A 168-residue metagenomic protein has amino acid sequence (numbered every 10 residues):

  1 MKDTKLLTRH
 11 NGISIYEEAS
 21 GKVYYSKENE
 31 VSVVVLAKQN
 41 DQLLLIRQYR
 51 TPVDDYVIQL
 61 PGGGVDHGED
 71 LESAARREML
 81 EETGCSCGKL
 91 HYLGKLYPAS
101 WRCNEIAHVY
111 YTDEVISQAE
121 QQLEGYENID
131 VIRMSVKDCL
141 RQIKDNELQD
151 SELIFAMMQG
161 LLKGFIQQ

Functional and structural regions predicted by a protein language model:
K2-V34, Q39: Acidic, metal-coordinating catalytic segment for phosphate/diphosphate chemistry, firing primarily on the Nudix
I13, V31-V33, E105-H108, I129: Change "...and in nucleic-acid phosphodiester-cleaving endonucleases..." to "...and in nucleic-acid processing enzymes
Y16-S20, L96-A119: Active-site-adjacent beta-strand/loop module that shapes the phosphate/pyrophosphate-binding cleft
K27-N29, V33-R77: Conserved Nudix-box catalytic region and its N-terminal flanking loop in Nudix hydrolases and closely related
Q39-Q42, Y49, D113-S117, V136-K137 (+1 more regions): Short loop segments at secondary-structure junctions
L60-Y92, Y110, G125-Y126, S135: The catalytic Nudix box helix
H67, Y126-Q168: Nudix hydrolase/Nudix homology domain
I106-L140: Strongly charged, low-complexity linkers/loops
